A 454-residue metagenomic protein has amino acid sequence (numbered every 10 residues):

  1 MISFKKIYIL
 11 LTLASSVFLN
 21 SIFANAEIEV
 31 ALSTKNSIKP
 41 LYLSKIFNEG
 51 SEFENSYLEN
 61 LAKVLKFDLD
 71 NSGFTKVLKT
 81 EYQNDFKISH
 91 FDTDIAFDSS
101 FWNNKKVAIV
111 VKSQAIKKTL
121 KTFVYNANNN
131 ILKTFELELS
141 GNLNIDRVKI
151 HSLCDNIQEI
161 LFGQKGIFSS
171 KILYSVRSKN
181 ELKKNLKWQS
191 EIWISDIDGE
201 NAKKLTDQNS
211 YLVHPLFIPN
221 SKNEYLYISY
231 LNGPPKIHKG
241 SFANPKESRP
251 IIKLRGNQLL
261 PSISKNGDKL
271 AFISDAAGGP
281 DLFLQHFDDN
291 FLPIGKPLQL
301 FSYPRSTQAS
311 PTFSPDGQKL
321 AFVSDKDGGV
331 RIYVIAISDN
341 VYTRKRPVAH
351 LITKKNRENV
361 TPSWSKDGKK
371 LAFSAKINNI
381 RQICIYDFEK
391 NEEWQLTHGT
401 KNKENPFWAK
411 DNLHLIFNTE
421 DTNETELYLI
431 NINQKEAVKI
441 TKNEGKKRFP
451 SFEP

Functional and structural regions predicted by a protein language model:
A24-K39, N130-K204: C-terminal/domain-edge helix-coil "capping" segments
E27, H90-N156: Amphipathic beta-strand/beta-sheet edge segments enriched in Tyr/Trp
G50-K66, D70-K117: Short, solvent-exposed, polar/charged sequence segments at loop or secondary-structure edges
D85-K87, D196-V213, S241-N257, H286-T307 (+3 more regions): Multi-bladed beta-propeller domains
K165, R177-S190, D207-S210, I228-I237 (+9 more regions): A flexible loop/linker signature enriched in serine peptidases of the S9 family
G166-F168, P219-S221, K265-N266, P315-D316 (+3 more regions): Residue-level detector of Asp-centered blade-edge/turn motifs that repeat once per structural unit in beta-propeller
I172, E224-L226, L270-A271, G317-A321 (+2 more regions): Hydrophobic beta-strand positions that form the internal "hydrophobic ladder" of WD40/Gbeta-like beta-propeller blades
